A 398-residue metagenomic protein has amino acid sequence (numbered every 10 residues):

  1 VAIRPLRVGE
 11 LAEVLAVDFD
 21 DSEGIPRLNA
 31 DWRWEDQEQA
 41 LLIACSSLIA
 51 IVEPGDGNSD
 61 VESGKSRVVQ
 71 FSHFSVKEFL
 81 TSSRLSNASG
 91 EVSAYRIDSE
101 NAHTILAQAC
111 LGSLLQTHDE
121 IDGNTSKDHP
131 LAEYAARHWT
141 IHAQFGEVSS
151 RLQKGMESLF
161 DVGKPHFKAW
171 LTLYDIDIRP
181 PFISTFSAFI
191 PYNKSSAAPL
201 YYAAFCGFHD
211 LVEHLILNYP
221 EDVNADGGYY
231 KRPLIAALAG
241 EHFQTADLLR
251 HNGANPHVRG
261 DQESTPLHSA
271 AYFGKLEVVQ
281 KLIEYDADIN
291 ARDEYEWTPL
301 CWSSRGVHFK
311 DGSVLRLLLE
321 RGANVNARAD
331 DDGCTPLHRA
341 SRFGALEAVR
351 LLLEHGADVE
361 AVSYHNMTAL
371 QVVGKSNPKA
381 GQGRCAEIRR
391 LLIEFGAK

Functional and structural regions predicted by a protein language model:
V1-A225, R232-H251: Leucine/isoleucine-rich amphipathic helices and adjacent mixed helix/strand linkers that form non-membrane
E120, S149, D222-V223, P256 (+6 more regions): Alpha-solenoid repeat scaffolds
P191-L200, D226-L234, R259-T265, R292-T298 (+2 more regions): Ankyrin-repeat boundary/"N-cap" motif
Y202-G207, A236-H242, S269-K275, W302-D311 (+2 more regions): Ankyrin repeat A-helix N-terminal signature
L211, Q244-T245, V278, S313-V314 (+2 more regions): Conserved ankyrin/ankyrin-like repeat signature
H214-D222, D247-N255, Q280-D288, R316-N324 (+2 more regions): Ankyrin repeat domain, specifically the short helix-to-loop turn at the C-terminus of the second helix of each repeat
V223, A239, H257, S264 (+7 more regions): "… SH3/SAM/PH, and C2H2 zinc fingers" -> "… SH3/SAM/PH, FHA domains, and C2H2 zinc fingers"
H355, G374-K398: Ankyrin-repeat-protein effector appendages
